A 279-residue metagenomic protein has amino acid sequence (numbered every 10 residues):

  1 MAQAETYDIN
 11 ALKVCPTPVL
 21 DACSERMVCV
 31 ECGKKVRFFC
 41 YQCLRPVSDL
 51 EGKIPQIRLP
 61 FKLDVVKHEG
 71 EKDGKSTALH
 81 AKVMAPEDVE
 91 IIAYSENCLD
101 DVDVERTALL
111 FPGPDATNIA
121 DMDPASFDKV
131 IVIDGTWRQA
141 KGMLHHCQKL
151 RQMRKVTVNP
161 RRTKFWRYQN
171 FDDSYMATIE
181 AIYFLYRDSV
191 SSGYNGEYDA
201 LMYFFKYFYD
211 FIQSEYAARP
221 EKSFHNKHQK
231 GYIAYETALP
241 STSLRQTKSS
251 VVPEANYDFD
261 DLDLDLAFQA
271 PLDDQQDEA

Functional and structural regions predicted by a protein language model:
Y7-D8, L12-K62: Cys/His-rich short segments
F38-C40, K72-K75: Short N-terminal binding/cap micro-motifs at the start of the first secondary-structure element
K53-I54, K75-M84: Histidine-anchored nucleotide/phosphate-binding helix
P60-E71, R106-F111: Short hydrophobic beta-strand segments
D64, E90-I92, V156: General small-molecule cofactor/ligand-binding pocket signal
K75, D100-D103, T163-Q169: Short, charged, surface-exposed secondary-structure boundary motifs
K82-K149: S-adenosyl-L-methionine/SAH cofactor-binding core of RNA-modifying enzymes
K129, W137-A279: C-terminal folded domains that constitute the principal catalytic or ligand-binding module of multi-domain proteins
